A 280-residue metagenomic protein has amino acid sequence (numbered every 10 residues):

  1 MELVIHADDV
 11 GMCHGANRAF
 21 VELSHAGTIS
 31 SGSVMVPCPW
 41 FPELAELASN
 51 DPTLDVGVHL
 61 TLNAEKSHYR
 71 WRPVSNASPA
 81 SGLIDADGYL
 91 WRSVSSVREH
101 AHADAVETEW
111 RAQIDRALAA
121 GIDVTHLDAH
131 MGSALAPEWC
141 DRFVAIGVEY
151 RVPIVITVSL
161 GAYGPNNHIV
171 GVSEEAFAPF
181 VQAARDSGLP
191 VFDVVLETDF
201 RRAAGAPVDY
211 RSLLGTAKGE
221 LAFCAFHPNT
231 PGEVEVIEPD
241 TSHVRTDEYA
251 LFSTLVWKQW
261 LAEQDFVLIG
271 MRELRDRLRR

Functional and structural regions predicted by a protein language model:
M1-V4, V10, H14-A120, H126 (+1 more regions): Terminal accessory/targeting
M131: Active-site histidine-anchored catalytic micro-motif
A134: Alpha-helical and His/Cys-centered functional microenvironments
